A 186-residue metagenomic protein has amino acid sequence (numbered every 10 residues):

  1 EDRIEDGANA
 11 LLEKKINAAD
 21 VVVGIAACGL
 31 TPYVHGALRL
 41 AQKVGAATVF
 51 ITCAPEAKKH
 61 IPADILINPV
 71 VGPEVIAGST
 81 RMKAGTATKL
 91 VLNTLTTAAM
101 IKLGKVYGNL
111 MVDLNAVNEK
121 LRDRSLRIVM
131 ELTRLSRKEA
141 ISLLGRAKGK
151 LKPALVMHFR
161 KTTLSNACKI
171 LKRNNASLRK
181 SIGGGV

Functional and structural regions predicted by a protein language model:
E1-L90, A99-L103: Glycine-rich phosphate-binding loops that contact phosphosugars or nucleotide phosphates
T94, A99-V186: Short, amphipathic alpha-helical interaction segments embedded in low-complexity terminal/linker regions of eukaryotic
